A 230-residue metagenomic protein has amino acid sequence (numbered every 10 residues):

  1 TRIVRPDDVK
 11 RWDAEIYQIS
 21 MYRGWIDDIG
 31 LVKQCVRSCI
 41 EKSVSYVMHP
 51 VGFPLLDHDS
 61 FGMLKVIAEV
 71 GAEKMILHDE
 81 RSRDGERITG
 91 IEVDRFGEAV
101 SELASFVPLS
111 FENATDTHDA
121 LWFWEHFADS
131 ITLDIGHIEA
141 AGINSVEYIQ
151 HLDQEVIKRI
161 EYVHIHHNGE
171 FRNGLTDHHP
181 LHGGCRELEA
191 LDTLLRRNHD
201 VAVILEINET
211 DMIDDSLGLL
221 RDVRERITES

Functional and structural regions predicted by a protein language model:
T1, E15-I19, V44-V51, M75-L77 (+4 more regions): Hydrophobic faces of well-ordered beta-strands that scaffold small-molecule active sites in alpha/beta enzyme cores
R5-D8, L56-E73, R87, E98 (+3 more regions): Histidine-acidic metal/acid-base catalytic patches
D7-E15: A short, Lys/Arg-enriched amphipathic alpha-helix followed by its capping loop at the start of a domain
A14-T89, D200: Structural motif corresponding to the early beta-alpha repeats
M21, A104-E112, S145-I149: Short N-terminal helix-initiation segments at or just after the protein's N-terminus
C35-F53, F96-F106, R186-L194: Alpha-helix-loop-beta-strand connector modules within alpha/beta enzyme cores
M75-E125: Hydrophobic, well-structured mid-protein blocks that either form specific transmembrane helices
